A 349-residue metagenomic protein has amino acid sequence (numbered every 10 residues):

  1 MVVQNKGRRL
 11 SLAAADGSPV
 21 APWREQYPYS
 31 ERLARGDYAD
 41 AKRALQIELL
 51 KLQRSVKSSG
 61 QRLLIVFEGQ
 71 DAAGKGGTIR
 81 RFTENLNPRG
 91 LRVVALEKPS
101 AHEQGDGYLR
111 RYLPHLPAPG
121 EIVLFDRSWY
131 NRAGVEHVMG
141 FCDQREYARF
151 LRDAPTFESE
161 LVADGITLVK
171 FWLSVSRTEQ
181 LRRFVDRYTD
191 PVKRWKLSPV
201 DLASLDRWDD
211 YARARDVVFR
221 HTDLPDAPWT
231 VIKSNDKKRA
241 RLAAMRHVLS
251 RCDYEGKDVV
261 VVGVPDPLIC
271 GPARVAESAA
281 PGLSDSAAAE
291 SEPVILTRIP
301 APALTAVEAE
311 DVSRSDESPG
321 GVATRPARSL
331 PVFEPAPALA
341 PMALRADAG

Functional and structural regions predicted by a protein language model:
M1-G349: Glycine-rich phosphate-binding loop of ATP-dependent small-molecule kinases
